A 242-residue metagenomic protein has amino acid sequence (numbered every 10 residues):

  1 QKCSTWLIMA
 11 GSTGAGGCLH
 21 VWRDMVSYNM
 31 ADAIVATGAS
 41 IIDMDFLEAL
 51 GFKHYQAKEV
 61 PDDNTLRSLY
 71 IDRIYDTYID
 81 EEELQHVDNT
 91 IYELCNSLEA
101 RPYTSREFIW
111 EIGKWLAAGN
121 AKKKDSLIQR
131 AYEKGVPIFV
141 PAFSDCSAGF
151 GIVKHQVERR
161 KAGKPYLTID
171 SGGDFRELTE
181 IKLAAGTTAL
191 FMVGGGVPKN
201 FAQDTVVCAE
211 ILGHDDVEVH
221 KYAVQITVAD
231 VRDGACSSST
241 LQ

Functional and structural regions predicted by a protein language model:
Q1-M9, G14-Q242: Conserved catalytic alpha/beta core of Sir2/sirtuin-type deacylases, generalized to analogous enzyme cores that bind
